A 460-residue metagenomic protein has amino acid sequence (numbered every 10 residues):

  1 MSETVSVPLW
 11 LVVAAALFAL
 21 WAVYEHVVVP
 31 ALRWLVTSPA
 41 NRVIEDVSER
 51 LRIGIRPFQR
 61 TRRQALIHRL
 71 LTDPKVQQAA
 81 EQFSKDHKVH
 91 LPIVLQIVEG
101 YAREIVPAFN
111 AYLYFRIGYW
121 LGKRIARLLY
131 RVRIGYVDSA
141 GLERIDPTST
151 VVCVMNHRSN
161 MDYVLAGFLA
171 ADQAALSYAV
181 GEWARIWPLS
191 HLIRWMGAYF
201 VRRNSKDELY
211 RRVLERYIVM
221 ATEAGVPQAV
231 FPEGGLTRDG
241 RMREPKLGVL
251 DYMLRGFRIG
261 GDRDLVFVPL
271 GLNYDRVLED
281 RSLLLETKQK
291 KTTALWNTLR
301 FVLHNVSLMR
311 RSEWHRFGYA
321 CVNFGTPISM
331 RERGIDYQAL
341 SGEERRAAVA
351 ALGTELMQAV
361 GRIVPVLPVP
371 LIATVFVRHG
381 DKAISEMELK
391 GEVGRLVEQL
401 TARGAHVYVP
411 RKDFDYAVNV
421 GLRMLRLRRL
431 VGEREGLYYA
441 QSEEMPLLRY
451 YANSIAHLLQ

Functional and structural regions predicted by a protein language model:
M1-M196, V201-A229, G234-Q460: Membrane-interfacial terminal anchoring regions of lipid-handling membrane enzymes
